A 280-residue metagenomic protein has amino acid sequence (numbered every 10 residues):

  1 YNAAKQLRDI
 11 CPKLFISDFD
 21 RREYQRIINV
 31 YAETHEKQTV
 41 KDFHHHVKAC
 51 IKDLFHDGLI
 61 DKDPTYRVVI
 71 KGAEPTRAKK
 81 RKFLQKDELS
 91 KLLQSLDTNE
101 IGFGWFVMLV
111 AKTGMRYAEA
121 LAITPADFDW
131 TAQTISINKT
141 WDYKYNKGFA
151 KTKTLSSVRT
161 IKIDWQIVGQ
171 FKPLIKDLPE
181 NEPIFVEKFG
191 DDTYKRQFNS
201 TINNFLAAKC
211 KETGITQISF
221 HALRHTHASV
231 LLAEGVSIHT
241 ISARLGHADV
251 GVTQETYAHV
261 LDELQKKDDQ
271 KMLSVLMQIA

Functional and structural regions predicted by a protein language model:
Y1-E36, K52: Basic/aromatic-enriched alpha-helical hairpins
I16-F19, D42, R196, T216-E234: Short basic/aromatic active-site micro-motif
T34-K37, K41-F43, H56, I60-I123 (+1 more regions): Basic, Lys/Arg- and aromatic-enriched nucleic-acid-binding interface segment
H56, M108, K112-E119, T201 (+4 more regions): C-terminal catalytic core of tyrosine-transesterase DNA break-rejoin enzymes
E74-P75, F83, W141, L245-K271: Catalytic-site neighborhood detector that most strongly recognizes the C-terminal catalytic loop/helix of tyrosine
D87-S90, T140, D164-I215: Active-site/catalytic core of tyrosine-dependent DNA strand-transfer enzymes
L92-S95, N146-A150, E234, E255 (+1 more regions): DNA/chromatin major-groove-contacting recognition/catalytic segments
A132, Y145-G169, Q270-A280: C-terminal secondary-structure termini that scaffold catalytic or DNA-interacting sites
